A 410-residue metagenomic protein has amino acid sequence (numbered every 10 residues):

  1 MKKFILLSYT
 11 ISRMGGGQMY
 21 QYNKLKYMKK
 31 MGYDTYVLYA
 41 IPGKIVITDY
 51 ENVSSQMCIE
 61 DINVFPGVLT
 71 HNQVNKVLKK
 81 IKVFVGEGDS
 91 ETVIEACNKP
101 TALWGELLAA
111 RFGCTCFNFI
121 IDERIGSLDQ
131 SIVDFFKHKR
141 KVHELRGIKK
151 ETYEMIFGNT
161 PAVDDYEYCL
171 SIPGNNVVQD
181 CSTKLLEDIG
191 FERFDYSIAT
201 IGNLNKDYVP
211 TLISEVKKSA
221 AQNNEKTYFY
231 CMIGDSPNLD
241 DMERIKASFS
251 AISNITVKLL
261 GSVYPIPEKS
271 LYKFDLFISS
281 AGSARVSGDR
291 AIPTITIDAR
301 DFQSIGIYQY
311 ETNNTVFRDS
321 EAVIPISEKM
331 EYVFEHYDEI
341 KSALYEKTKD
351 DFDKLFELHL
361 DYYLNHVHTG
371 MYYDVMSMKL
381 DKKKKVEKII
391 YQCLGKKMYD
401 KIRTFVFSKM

Functional and structural regions predicted by a protein language model:
L7-Y22, I45, N205-T211: A short, glycine/small-residue-rich beta-strand->loop->alpha-helix junction that serves as a flexible
S8-M14, Y27, M31-L69, D235-D241: N-terminal strand-loop element at the rim of the active site of nucleotide-sugar-dependent glycosyltransferases
H71-N72, T256-S270: Conserved active-site histidine-acidic residue motif and adjacent donor-binding/catalytic loop of glycosyltransferases
E95-A102, I120: Short His-centered aromatic/hydrophobic patch
L128, K139-E167, N176: A short, active-site helix/loop in glycosyltransferases that binds the activated sugar's phosphate group
E187-I213, K217, Y230-C231: Conserved donor-binding/catalytic core segment of Leloir-type glycosyltransferases
M242-V263: Nucleotide-activated donor-binding/catalytic signature segment of Leloir-type glycosyltransferases, i.e., the conserved
S283-E346: Catalytic binding pocket for nucleotide-activated donors in carbohydrate/polymer assembly enzymes
